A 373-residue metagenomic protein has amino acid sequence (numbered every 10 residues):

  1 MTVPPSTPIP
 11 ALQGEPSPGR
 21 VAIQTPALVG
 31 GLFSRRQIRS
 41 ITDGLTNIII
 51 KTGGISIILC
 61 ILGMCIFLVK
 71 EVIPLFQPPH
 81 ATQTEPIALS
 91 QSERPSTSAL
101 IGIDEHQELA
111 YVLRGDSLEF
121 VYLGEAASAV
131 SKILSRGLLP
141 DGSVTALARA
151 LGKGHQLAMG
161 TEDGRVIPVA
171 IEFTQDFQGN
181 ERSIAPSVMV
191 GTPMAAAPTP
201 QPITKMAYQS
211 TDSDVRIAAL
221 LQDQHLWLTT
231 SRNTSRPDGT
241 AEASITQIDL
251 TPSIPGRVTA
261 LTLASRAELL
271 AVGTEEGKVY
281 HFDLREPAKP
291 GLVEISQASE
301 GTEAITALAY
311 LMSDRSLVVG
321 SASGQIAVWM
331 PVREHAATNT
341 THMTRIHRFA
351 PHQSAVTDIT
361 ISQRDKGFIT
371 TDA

Functional and structural regions predicted by a protein language model:
M1-T52, P78-I101, T259: Transmembrane alpha-helical segments of polytopic membrane transport and secretion proteins
I38, T42-L45, K51, L75-P95 (+4 more regions): A short helix->beta-strand "capping" segment at the edge of beta-propeller domains
I58, A110-R114, L157-G160, I217-L221 (+3 more regions): Conserved beta-strand element within WD40/beta-propeller blades
P74, L123-S128, A170-I184, T229-T240 (+2 more regions): Short loop/turn segments immediately following beta-strands, especially the blade-tip and inter-blade linker loops
S90-P95, G137-S143, P193-I203, S244 (+4 more regions): WD40/WD-repeat beta-propeller blade N-cap
H106-E108, G154-H155, S213-V215, R266-E268 (+2 more regions): Short coil/turn segments that connect the beta-strands within blades of beta-propeller domains
E119-F120, I167, L226-W227, Y280 (+1 more regions): WD40 beta-propeller blade core
